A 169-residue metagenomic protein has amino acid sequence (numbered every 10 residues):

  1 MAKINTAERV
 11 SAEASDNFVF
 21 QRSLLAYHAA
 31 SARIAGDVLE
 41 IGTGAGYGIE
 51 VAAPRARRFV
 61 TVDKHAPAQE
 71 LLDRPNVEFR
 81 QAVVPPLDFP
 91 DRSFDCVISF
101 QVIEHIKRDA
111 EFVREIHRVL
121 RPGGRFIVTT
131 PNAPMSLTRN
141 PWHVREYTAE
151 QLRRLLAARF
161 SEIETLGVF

Functional and structural regions predicted by a protein language model:
M1-R92, C96-F100, A110-V113, A149-E150 (+1 more regions): Conserved N-terminal segment of class I S-adenosyl-L-methionine
A52, I116, L156: Class I S-adenosylmethionine-dependent transferase superfamily signal
Q101-H105: A short His-aromatic
A110-P122: A short glycine-rich, Lys/Arg-flanked "PGG" loop and its adjoining helix->strand segment in the class I
G124-T130: Conserved beta-strand signature within the Rossmann-like core of class I S-adenosyl-L-methionine
S136-L155: Acceptor-substrate binding/catalytic loop of class I
L152-F169: A SAM-dependent methyltransferase catalytic signature shared across enzymes that methylate proteins
